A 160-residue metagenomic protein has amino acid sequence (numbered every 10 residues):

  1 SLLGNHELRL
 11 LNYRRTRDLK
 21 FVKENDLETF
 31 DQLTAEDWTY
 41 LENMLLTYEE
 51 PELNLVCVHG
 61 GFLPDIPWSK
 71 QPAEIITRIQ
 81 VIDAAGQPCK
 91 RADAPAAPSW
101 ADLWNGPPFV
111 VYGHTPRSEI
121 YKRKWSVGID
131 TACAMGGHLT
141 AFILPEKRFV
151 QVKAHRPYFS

Functional and structural regions predicted by a protein language model:
S1-C57, L63-I66, K70-R91: Active-site neighborhood of divalent metal-dependent phosphoester bond hydrolases
G4-N5, L41, H59, H114 (+2 more regions): Divalent metal-coordination and catalytic microenvironments
T16, F62-L63, A134, P157: Residue-level signature for short turns and capping positions that connect secondary-structure elements
A73-S160: Acidic, His/Gly-rich catalytic cores of divalent-metal-dependent hydrolytic chemistry
